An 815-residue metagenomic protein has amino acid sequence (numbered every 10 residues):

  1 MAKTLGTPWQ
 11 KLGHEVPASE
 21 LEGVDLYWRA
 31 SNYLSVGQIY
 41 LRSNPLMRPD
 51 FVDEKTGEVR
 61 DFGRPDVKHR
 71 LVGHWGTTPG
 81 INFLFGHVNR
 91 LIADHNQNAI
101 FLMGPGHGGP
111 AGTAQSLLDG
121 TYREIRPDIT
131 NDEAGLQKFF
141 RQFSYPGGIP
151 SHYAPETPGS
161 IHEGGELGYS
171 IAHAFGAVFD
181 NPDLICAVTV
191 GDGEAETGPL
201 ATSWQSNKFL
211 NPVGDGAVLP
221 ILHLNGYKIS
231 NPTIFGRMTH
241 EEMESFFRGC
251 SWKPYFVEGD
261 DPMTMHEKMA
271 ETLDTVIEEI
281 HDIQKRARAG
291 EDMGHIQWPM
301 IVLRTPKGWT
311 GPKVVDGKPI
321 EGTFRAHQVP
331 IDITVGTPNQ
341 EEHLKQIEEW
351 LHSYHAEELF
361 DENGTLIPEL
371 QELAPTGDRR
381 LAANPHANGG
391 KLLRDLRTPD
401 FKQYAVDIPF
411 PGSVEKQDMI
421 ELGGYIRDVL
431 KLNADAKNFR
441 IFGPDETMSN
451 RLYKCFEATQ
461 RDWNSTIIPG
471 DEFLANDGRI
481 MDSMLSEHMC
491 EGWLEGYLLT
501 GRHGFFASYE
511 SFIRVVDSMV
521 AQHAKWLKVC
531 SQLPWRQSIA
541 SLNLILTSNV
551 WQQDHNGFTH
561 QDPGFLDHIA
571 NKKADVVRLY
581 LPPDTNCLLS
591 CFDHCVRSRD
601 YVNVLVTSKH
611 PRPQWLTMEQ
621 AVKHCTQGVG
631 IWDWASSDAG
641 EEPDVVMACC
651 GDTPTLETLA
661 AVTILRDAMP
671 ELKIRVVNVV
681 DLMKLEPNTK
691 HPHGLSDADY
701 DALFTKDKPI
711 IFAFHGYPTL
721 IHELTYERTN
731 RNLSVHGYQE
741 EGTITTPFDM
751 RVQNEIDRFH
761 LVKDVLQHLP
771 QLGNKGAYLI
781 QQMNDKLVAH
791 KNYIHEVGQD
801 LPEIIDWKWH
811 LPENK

Functional and structural regions predicted by a protein language model:
A2-H74: Cofactor-/ligand-binding subdomain signature composed of acidic, glycine-rich, tryptophan-containing flexible loops
L21-E22, K68-R70, I81-A99, P158-G159 (+10 more regions): Short alpha-helical segments and helix-capping/turn motifs at coil-helix boundaries
R29, S35, I39-Y40, L46-M47 (+13 more regions): Long, compositionally biased, glycine/small-hydrophobic-enriched stretches that function as flexible linkers, tethers
R48-N211, Y453-C455, G492-W493, Y497-T500 (+1 more regions): Cofactor-binding active-site loop characterized by glycine-rich and histidine/acidic residues
F51-D61, W75-G80, L84, F101 (+10 more regions): Non-catalytic terminal/interface segments that mediate subunit docking, oligomerization, and allosteric communication
V67-H74, A99-G104, G159-E163, A187-G191 (+7 more regions): Short glycine-rich or small-residue beta-strand-to-loop segments that form or flank ligand, phosphate, metal/Fe-S
F139-S160, Y169, N181-A187, E196 (+4 more regions): Thiamine diphosphate
